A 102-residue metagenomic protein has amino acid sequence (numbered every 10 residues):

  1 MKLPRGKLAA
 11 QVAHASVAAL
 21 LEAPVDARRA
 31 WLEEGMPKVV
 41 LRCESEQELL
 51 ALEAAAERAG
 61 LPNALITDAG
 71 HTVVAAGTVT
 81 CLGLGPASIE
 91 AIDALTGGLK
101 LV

Functional and structural regions predicted by a protein language model:
M1-A23: Glycine- and Gly-Pro-enriched alpha-helical subdomains that act as flexible, kink-prone "lid/hinge" or packing modules
M1-P4, P24-A27, R42-E46: A broad, low-specificity signal for short, low-complexity segments enriched in glycine/proline and polar/charged
R5, A9-A13, S45, L49 (+1 more regions): Generic structural signal for well-ordered, non-membrane alpha-helical segments in soluble metabolic enzymes
S16, E53, L95-T96: A generic alpha-helix structural signal
A23-V39: Active-site pocket-lining segment
A27-A30, L50-A55, A59-L61: Feature captures the catalytic cores and cofactor-binding loops of soluble hydro-lyases/lyases that act on carboxylate
E34-E44, E57-V102: Short basic, glycine-rich beta-strand/loop surfaces that mediate nucleic-acid
